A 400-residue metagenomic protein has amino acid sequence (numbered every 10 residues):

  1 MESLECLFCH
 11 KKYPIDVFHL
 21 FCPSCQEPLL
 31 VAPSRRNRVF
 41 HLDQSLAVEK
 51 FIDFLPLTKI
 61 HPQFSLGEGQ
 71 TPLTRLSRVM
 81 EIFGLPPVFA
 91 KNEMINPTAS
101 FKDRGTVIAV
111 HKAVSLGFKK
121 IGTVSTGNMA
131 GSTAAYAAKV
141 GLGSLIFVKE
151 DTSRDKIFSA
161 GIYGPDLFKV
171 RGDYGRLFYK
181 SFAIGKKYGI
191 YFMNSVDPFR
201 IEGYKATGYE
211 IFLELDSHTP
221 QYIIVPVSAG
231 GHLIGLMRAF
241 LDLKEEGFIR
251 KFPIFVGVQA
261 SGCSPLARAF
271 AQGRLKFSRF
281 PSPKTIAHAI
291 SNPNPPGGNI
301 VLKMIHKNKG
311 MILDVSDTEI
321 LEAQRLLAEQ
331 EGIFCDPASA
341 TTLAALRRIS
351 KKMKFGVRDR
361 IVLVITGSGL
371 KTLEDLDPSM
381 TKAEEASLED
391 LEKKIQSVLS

Functional and structural regions predicted by a protein language model:
M1-S400: PLP-dependent amino-acid enzyme catalytic core
